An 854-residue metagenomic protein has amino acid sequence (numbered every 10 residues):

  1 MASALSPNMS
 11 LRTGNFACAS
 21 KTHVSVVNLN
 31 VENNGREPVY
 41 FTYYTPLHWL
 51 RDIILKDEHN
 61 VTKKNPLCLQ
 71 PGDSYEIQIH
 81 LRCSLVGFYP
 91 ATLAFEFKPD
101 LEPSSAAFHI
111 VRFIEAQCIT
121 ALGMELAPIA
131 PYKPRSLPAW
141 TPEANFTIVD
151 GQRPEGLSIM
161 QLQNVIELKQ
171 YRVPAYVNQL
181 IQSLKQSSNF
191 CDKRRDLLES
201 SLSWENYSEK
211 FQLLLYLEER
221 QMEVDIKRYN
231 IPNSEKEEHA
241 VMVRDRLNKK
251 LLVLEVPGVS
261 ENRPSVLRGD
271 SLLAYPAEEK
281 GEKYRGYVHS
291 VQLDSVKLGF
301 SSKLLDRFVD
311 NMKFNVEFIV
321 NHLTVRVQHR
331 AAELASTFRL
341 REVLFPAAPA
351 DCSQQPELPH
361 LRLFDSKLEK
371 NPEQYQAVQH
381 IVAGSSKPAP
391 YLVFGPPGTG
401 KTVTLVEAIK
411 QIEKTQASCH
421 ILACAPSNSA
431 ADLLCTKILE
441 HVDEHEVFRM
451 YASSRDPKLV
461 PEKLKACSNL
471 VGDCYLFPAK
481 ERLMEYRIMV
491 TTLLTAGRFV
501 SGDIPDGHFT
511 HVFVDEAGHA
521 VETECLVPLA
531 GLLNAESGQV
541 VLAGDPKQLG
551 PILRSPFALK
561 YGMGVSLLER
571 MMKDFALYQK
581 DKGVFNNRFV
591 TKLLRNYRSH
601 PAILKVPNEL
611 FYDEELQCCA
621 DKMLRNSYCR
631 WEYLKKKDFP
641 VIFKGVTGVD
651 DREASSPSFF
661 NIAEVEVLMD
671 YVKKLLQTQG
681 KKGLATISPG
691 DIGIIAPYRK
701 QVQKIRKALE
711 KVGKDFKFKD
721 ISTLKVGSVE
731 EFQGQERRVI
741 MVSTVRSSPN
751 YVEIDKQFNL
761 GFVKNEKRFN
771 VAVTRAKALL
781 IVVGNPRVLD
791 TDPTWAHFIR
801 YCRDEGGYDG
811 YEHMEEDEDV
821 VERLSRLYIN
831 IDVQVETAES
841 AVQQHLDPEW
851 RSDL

Functional and structural regions predicted by a protein language model:
M1-P38, H80-L81, E125-T147, S655: Beta-sheet-dominated interaction scaffolds and their linkers
A2-P7, N34-D73: Surface-exposed binding patches on compact interaction domains or structured appendages
K21-N28, D73-Y75, V86-A94: Short, solvent-exposed loop/turn segments enriched in Ser/Thr/Gly
L81-L85, A277-G281, A496, V745-R746: Short, charged beta-turn/beta-strand-edge "cap" motif at the junction between a beta-strand and an adjacent loop
P90-E96, D100, S105-R112, Q117-V253 (+5 more regions): Pre-ATPase regulatory/linker segments immediately N-terminal to the P-loop/RecA-like helicase/translocase core
S136, S301-T491, E615-G683, R699: ASCE P-loop NTPase motor cores of helicases and related translocases
P264-L267, S385, A389, K480-E485 (+2 more regions): Short basic/glycine-enriched coil/helix segment immediately N-terminal to the Walker B
Q416, S427, L494-T495, D503-L854: Conserved helicase motor core of SF1/SF2 NTP-dependent helicases
